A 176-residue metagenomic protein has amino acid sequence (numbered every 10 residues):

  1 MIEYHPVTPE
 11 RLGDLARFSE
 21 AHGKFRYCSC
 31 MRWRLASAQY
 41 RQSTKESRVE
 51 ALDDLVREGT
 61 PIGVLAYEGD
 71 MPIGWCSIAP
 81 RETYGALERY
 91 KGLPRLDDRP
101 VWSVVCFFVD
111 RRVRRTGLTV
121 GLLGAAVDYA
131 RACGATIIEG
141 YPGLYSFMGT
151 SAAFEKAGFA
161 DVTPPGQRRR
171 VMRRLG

Functional and structural regions predicted by a protein language model:
M1-R34, A38: Conserved N-terminal entry element of GNAT/NAT acetyltransferase domains
R26, D54, E58, Y67 (+3 more regions): Conserved acyl-donor/pantetheine-binding loop and adjacent beta-alpha core of acyl/acetyltransferases and related
S29-I62: Active-site rim helix/loop that mediates acceptor-substrate recognition in acyltransferases
I62-V64, P100-W102, R168-M172: Short beta-strand micro-motifs in enzyme catalytic cores
V104-V109, R115-A132, K156: Conserved acetyl-CoA-binding loop-helix of GNAT-fold acetyltransferases
L123, A130-Y145: Conserved GNAT acetyl-CoA-binding A-motif
Y145-A157, T163-G176: C-terminal "cap" of GNAT-fold acetyltransferases
